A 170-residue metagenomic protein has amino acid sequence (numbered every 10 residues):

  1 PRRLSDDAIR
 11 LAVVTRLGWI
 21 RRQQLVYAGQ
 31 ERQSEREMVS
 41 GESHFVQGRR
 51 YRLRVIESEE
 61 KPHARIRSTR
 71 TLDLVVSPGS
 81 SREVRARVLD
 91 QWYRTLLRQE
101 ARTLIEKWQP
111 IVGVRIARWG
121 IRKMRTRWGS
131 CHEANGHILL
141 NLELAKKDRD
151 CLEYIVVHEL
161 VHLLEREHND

Functional and structural regions predicted by a protein language model:
P1-Y154, L163-D170: Active-site-proximal or metal-binding-adjacent scaffold patches in catalytic folds
E159: Walker B catalytic acidic pair
